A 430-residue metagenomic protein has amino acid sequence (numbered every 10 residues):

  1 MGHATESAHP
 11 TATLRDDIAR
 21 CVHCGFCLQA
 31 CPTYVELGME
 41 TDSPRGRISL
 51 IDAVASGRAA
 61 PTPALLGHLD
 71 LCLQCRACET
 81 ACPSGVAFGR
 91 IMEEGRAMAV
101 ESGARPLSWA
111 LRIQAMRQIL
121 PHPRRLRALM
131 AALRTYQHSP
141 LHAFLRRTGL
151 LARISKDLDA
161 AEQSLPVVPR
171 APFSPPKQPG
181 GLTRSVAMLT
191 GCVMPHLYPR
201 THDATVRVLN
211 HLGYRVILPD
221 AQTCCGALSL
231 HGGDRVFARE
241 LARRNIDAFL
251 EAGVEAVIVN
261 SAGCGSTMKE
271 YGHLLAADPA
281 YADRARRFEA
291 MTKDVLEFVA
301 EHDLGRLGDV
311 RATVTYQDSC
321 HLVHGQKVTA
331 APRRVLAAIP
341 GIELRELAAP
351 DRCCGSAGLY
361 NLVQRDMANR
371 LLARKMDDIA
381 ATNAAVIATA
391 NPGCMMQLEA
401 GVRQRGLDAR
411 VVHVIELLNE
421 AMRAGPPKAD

Functional and structural regions predicted by a protein language model:
M1-E6, Y34-G67, G85-Q114, L407-L417: Non-heme iron-sulfur electron-transfer modules
M1-T13, D42-P63, L182-S185, P199 (+3 more regions): Short, charged low-complexity linear segments at domain edges
E6-I18, R58-L69, N210-Y214, I339-L344: Short, intrinsically disordered, charge-biased short linear motifs at domain edges
R15-Y34, T62, L66-V86, H321 (+1 more regions): Cysteine-centered iron-sulfur cluster-binding motifs in ferredoxin-type domains/subunits of redox enzymes
A19, G38-D42, A60, S229-V236: Alpha-helix capping and helix-loop boundary segments enriched in small/acidic/polar residues
R20, R47-L50, H68-L71, S185 (+3 more regions): Residue-level recognition of specific faces of alpha-helices
G25-Q29, M39-P44, R215-L218: N-terminal glycine-rich anion-binding loops that anchor highly charged ligand groups
F88-D430: Iron-sulfur cluster-binding electron-transfer modules in prokaryotic oxidoreductases
